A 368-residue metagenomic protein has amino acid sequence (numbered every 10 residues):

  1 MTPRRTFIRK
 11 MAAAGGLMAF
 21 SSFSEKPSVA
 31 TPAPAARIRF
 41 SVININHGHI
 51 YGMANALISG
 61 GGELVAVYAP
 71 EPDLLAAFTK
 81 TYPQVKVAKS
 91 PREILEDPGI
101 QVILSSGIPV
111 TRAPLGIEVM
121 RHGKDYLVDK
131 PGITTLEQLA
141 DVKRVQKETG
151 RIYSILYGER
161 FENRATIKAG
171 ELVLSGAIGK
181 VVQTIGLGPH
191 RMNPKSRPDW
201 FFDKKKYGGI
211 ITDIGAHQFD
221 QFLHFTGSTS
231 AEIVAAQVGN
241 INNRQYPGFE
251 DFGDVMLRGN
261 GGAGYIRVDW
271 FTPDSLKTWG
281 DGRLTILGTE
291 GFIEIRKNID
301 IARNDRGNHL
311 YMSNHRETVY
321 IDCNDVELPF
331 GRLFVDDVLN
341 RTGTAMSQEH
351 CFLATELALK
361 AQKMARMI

Functional and structural regions predicted by a protein language model:
M1-I8: Twin-arginine (Tat) signal peptide motif
R9-P34, V102-L104, L333-I368: C-terminal helix-rich "cap/oligomerization" subdomain common to oxidoreductases
A14-Y82, I368: N-terminal Rossmann-like dinucleotide-binding module
Y82-V145: Beta-loop-alpha module in the N-terminal Rossmann-like domain of NAD(P)-dependent dehydrogenases, especially those
V110, I133-P194: A contiguous active-site-proximal alpha/beta segment in oxidoreductase catalytic domains
E162-G186, T212-I241, G253-A263, M364: Oxidoreductase and adenylate-handling cofactor-binding alpha/beta cores
G179-G215: Conserved anion/nucleotide-ligand pocket segment
D220-D300, F330-V338: Contiguous beta-strand/loop segments that form the cofactor/metal-binding neighborhood of enzyme cores
